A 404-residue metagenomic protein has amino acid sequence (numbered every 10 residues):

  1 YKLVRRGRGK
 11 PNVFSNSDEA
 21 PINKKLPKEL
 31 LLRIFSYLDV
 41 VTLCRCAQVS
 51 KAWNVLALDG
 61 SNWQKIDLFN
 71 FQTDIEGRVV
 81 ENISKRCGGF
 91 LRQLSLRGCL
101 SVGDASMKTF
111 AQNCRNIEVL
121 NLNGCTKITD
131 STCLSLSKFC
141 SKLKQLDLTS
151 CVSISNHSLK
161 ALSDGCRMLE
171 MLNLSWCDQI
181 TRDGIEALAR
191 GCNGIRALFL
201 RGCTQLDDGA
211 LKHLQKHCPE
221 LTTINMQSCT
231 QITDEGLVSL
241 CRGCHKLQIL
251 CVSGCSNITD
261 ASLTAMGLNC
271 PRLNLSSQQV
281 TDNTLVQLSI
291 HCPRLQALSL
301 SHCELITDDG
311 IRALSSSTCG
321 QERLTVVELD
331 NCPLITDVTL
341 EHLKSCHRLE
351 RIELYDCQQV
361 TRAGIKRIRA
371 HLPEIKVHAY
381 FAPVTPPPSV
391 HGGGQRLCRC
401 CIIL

Functional and structural regions predicted by a protein language model:
Y1-K25, V384, H391-L404: CRL adaptor-proximal regions
L26-L38, V49-N54, I66: Short hydrophobic alpha-helical "box" of cullin-RING ligase substrate receptors that recruits the CRL scaffold
L43-G60: Short helix-loop-helix/strand-helix junction enriched in hydrophobic and basic residues
I66, R92-L96, L120-L122, L146-L148 (+9 more regions): Conserved hydrophobic beta-strand positions in leucine-rich repeat
D67-N116: F-box-proximal linker/hinge
Q72-R78, L100-A105, T126-S131, V152-H157 (+9 more regions): Short, solvent-exposed loop/turn at the beta-strand->alpha-helix junction within individual leucine-rich repeat
E81-K85, M107-N113, C133-F139, L159-G165 (+9 more regions): A structural signal for leucine-rich repeat
V326, T339-L404: C-terminal interaction modules of eukaryotic adaptor/scaffold proteins
